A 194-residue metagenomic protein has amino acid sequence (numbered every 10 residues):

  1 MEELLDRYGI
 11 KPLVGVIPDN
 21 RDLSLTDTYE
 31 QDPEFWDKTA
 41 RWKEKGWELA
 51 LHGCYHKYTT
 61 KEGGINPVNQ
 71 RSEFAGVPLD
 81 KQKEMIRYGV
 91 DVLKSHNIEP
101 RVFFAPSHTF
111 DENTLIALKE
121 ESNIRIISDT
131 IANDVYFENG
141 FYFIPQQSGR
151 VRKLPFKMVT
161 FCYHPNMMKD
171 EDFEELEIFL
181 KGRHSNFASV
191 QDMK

Functional and structural regions predicted by a protein language model:
M1-K45, K181: Active-site beta->alpha N-cap acidic-glycine motif
G9-V16, I126, M167-K194: C-terminal domain-boundary segment and adjacent tail
P12-V14, L49-H52, P100-F103, I126-S128 (+2 more regions): Hydrophobic faces of well-ordered beta-strands that scaffold small-molecule active sites in alpha/beta enzyme cores
I17-D19, C54-H56, I131-N133, Q147-G149 (+2 more regions): Active-site beta-loop-alpha junctions enriched in small/polar residues
D19-F35, K57, K61, L79 (+3 more regions): Acidic-and-aromatic substrate-binding clefts and catalytic sites of carbohydrate-active enzymes
T39-V77: A basic- and aromatic-enriched beta-loop-alpha substructure that forms the phosphate/nucleotide- and DNA/RNA-contacting
E73-P145: Catalytic domains of cell-wall/extracellular-matrix polysaccharide-remodeling enzymes, centered on de-N-acetylation
F137-E175: A conserved mid-domain beta-alpha-beta active-site/ligand-binding segment of alpha/beta enzyme cores
